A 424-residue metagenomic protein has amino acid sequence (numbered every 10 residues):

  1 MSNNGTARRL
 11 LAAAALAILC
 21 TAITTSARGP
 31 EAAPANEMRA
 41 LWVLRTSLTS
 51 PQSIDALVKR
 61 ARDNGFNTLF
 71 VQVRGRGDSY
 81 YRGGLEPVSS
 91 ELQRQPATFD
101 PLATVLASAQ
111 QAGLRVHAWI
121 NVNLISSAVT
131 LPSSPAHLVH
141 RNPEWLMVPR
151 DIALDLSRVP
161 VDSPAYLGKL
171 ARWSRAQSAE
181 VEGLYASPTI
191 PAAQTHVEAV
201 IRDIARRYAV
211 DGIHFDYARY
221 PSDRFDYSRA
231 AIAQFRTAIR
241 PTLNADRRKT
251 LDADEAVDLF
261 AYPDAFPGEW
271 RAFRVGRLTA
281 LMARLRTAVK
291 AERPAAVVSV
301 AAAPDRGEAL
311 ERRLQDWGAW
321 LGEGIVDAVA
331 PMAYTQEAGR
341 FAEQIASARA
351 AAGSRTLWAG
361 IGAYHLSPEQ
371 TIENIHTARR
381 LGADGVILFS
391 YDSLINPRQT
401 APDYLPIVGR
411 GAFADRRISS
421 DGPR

Functional and structural regions predicted by a protein language model:
E31-Q52, A302-P304, Y364: Boundary/entry segment of secreted carbohydrate-active catalytic domains
N36-M38, L48, N123-R207: Active-site-adjacent "subsite" loops/lids of carbohydrate-active enzymes
S47-D63, S90-A112, Q194-A199, R277-L281: Aromatic- and glycine-enriched glycan-recognition loops and surfaces that form the carbohydrate-binding subsites
T49-R62, A193-D203, E308-E323, F341 (+1 more regions): Short, acidic/polar
S53-D78, V326: Catalytic domains of carbohydrate-active enzymes, especially glycoside hydrolases
F66-F99: Aromatic-lined carbohydrate-binding/catalytic grooves of carbohydrate-active enzymes
A238-S367, T371: Glycoside hydrolase catalytic-domain groove-lining segments
D327-F341, A348, W358-P423: Substrate-binding cleft of secreted/luminal carbohydrate-active enzymes
